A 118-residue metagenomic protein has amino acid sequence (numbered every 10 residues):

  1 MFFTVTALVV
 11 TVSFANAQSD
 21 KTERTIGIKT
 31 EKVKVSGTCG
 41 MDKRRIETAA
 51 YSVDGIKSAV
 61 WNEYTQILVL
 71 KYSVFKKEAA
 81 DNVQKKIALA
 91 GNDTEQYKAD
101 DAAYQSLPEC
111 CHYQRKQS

Functional and structural regions predicted by a protein language model:
M1-E23: Bacterial Sec-dependent N-terminal signal peptides
K32-D42: Short, surface-exposed ligand-recognition loops at beta-strand->loop->(often short) alpha-helix junctions that present
I46-A49, D81-A90: Short amphipathic alpha-helices in soluble, non-transmembrane regions that often serve as interface/regulatory elements
I46-N62: Short acidic amphipathic segments
E63-Y72, A103-P108: Surface-exposed aromatic
S73-E78: Helix N-cap motif at beta-to-alpha junctions
G91-A103: Conserved short beta-strand edge segments in small beta-sheet-based binding/regulatory domains
Y104-S118: Short, low-order "capping/linker" segments at domain edges
